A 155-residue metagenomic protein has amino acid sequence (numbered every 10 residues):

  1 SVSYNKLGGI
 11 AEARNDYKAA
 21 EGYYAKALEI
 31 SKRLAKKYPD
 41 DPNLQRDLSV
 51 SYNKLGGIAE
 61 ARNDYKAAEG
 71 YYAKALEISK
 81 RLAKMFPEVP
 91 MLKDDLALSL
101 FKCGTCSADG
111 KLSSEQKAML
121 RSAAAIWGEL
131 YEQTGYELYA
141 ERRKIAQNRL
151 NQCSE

Functional and structural regions predicted by a protein language model:
S1-E129, Q133-T134: A detector of tandem-repeat and repeat-rich interaction/domain scaffolds
A125, E129-Y131, G135-E155: C-terminal non-catalytic interaction modules
